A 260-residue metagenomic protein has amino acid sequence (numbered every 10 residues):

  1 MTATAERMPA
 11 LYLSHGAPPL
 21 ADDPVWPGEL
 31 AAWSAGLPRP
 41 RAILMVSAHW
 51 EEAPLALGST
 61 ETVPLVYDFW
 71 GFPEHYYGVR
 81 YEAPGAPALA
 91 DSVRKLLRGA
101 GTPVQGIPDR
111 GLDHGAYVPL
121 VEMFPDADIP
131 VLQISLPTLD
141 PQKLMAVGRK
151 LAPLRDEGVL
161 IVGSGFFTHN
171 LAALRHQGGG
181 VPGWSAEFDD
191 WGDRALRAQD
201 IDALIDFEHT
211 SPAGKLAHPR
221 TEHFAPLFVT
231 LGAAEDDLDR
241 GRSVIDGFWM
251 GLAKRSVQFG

Functional and structural regions predicted by a protein language model:
M1-A3, A152-P153: A short acidic-Thr-Gly-centered motif at the start of a beta-strand
T2-V104: A short aromatic-anchored loop/beta-hairpin motif
A5-E6, P38, D126, E222 (+1 more regions): A generic fold-level signal
G16, A48, I134-L136, S164: Fold-independent oxyanion-binding glycine-rich loops and adjacent beta-strand/coil segments at enzyme active sites
S47-H49, D109-R110, V159, S164-F167: Short, well-ordered beta-to-alpha junction loops that form the rim of enzyme active sites and present histidine/acidic
F69, L120, L204: Short clusters of hydrophobic/aromatic residues that line enzyme substrate/ligand-binding pockets
R80-T138, Q142-V147: A substrate-binding/cap region within the structured catalytic cores of diverse enzymes
S92-K95, G99, I129-V131, T138-L160 (+1 more regions): Surface-exposed, charge/polar-rich loops and edge strands
